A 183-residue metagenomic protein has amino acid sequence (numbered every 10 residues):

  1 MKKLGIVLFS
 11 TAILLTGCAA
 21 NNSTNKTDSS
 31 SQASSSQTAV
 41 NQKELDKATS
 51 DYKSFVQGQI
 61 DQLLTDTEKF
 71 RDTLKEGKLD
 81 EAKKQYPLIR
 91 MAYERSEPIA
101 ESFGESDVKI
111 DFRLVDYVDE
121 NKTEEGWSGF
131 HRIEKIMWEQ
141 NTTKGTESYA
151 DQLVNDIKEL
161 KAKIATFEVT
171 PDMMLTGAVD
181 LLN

Functional and structural regions predicted by a protein language model:
L4-I6, L15-A33: Bacterial lipoprotein signal-peptidase II cleavage site
S34-N183: Mature extracytoplasmic or organellar-lumen-exposed domains after removal of signal/transit peptides
